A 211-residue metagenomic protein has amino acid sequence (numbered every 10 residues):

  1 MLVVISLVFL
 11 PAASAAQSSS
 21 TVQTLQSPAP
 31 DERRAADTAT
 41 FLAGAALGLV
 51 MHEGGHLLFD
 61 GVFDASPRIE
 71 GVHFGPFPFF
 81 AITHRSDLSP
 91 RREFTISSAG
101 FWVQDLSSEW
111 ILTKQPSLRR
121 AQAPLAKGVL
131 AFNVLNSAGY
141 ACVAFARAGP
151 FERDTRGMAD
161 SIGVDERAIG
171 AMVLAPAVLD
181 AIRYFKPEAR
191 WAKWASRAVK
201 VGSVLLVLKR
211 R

Functional and structural regions predicted by a protein language model:
L2-K127, E152, I182-K186, A198 (+1 more regions): N-terminal targeting leaders of membrane proteins
S97-F101, F132-V134, L174: Active-site-proximal beta-strand/loop segments in catalytic clefts of secreted hydrolases
S107-S108, N133-V134, A177: Hydrophobic alpha-helical transmembrane segments of multi-pass integral membrane proteins
P124-Y140: Long, well-structured alpha-helical subdomains associated with metal-dependent extracellular/ecto-lumenal hydrolases
A138-R211: C-terminal membrane-associated helical module and adjoining short loops/tails
